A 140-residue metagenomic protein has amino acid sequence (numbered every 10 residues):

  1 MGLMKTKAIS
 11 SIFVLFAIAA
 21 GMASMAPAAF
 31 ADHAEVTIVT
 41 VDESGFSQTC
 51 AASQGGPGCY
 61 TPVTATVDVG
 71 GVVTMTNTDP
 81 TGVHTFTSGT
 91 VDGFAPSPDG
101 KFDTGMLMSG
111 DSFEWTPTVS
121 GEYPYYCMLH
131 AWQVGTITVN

Functional and structural regions predicted by a protein language model:
M1-L3: N-terminal amphipathic/basic-hydrophobic helices that include classical n-h-c signal peptides and signal-anchor
K5, S10, A26-N140: Extracytoplasmic copper-binding redox domains, predominantly the cupredoxin/blue-copper superfamily
F13-S24: Bacterial N-terminal signal peptides
